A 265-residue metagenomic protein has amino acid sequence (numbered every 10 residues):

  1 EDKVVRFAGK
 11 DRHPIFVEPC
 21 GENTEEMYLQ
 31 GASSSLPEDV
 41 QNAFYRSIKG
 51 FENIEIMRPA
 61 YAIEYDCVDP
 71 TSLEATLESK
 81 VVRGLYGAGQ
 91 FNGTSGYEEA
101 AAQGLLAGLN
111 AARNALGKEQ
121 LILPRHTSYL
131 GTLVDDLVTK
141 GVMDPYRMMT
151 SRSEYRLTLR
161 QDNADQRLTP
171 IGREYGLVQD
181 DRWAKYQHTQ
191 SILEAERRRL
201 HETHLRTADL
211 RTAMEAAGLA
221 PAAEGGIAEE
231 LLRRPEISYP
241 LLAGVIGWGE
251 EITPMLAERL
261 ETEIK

Functional and structural regions predicted by a protein language model:
E1-S47, N110, N114: Predominantly flavin-linked oxidoreductase catalytic cores and closely associated redox partners
V4-G9, H13-G21, E74-S79, Y146-T150 (+1 more regions): Short beta-strand elements
F16, Y28-T94, I122-D135, T253-K265: A glycine-rich dinucleotide-binding beta-alpha-beta segment and adjacent secondary-structure elements that constitute
P59-V68, L121-L137, S151-S153, K185-I192 (+1 more regions): A glycine-rich phosphate-binding loop feature that marks nucleotide/adenosyl-phosphate handling sites
Q90-E98, E154-R156: Glycine-rich phosphate/pyrophosphate-binding beta-alpha loops
A100-L123: Internal hydrophobic alpha-helix adjacent to the cofactor/substrate pocket in enzyme cavities
G117-V178, A184: Mid-to-C-terminal Rossmann-like scaffold of FAD/NAD(P)H-dependent oxidoreductases
R152, A164, T169-E174, V178-K265: Extended, charge-enriched "interface" segments that sit outside catalytic cores
